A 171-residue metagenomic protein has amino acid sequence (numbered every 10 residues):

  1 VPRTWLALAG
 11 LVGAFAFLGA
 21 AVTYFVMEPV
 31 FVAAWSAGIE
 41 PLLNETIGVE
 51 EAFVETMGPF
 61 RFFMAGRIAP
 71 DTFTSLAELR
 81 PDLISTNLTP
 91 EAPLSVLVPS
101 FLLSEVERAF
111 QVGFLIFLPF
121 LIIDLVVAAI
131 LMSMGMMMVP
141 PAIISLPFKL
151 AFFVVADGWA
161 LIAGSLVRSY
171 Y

Functional and structural regions predicted by a protein language model:
V1-Y171: Hydrophobic alpha-helical segments and their helix-loop boundaries in membrane and membrane-proximal proteins
